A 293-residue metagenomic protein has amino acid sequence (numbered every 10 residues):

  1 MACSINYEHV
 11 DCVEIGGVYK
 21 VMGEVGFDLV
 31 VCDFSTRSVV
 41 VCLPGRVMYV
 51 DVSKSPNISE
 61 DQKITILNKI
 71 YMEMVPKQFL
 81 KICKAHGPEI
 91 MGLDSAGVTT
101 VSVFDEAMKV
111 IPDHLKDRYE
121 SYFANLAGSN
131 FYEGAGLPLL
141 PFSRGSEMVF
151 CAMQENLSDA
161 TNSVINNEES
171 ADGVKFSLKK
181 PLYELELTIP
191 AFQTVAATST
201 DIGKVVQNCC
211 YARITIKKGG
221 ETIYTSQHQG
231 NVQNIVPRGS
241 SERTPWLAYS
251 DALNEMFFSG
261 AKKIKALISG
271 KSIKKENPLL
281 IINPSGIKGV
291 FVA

Functional and structural regions predicted by a protein language model:
M1-P56: Post-signal peptide N-terminal segment of secreted/secretory-pathway proteins
M1-S4, S35-S38, V110-Q193, Q207-Y211 (+3 more regions): N-terminal segment of the mature soluble domain
C12, V164, V174, S199-D201: Hydrophobic alpha-helical membrane segments
G16-G17, K54-Q62, Q154-L157, T200-I202 (+1 more regions): Surface-exposed beta-strand edges and their flanking turn/coil or helix-capping segments
K20-V25, Y122, D201-Y211: Short coil-to-beta strand junction motifs in C2/discoidin
R37-L80, N208-Y211, E221-Q229: A charged, solvent-exposed segment within the mature domains of Sec-exported extracytoplasmic proteins
S55-Y122, L126, S241-A293: Compositionally biased, intrinsically disordered linkers/stalks adjacent to structured regions
Q193-S199: Short amphipathic, basic-aromatic surface patches that mediate peripheral association with negatively charged
